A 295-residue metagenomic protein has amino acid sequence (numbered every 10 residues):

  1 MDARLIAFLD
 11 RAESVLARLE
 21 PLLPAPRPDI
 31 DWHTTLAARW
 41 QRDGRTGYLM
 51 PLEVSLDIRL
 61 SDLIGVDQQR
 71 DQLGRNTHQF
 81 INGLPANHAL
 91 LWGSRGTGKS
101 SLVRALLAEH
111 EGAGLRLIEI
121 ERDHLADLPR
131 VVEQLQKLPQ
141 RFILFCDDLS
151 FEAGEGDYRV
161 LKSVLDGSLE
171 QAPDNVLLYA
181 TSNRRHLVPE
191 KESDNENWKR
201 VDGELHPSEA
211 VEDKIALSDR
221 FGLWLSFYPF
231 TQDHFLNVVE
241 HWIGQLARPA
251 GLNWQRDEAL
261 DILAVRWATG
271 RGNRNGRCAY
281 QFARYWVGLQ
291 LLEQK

Functional and structural regions predicted by a protein language model:
D2-P51: Interdomain "pre-motor" coupling segment immediately N-terminal to P-loop NTPase/helicase cores
A3-A7, Y48-Q72: Dynamic helix-loop-helix/coil hinge segments at AAA+ ATPase domain boundaries and subdomain interfaces
A3-S14, P21-A25, Y228-K295: C-terminal alpha-helical "lid" subdomain
Q68-N82: Pre-Walker A adenine-sensing motif
G83-A105: Walker A/P-loop nucleotide-binding motif
E109-F142, L149-G154: AAA+/P-loop NTPase substrate/partner-engagement loops
A153-G203: Conserved catalytic/switch belt of AAA+ P-loop NTPases
E192, K199-I215, G222-L236: Conserved AAA+ ATPase "SRH/arginine-finger" region at the nucleotide-binding site
